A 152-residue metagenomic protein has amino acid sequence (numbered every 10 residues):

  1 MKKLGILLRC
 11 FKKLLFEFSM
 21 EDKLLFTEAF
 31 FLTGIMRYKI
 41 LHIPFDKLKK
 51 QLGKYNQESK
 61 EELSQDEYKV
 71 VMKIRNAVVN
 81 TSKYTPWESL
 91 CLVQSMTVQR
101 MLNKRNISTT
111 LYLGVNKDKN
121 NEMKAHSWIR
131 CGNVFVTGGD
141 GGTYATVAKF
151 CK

Functional and structural regions predicted by a protein language model:
M1-L63, V70, V79-W87, D140: N-terminal accessory/pre-domain segments preceding catalytic cores
F30, D46-K50, K54-Y55, V93 (+3 more regions): A sequence-level detector of short, solvent-exposed, charge-rich linear segments
S59-Q65, K69, R105-L113: Short, charged low-complexity intrinsically disordered segments located at boundaries of structured domains
A77, M96-K152: Hydrophobic/aromatic-rich core segments of domains that either
K83-Y84, E88-V93, T97: Active-site neighborhoods of divalent-metal-dependent phosphate/nucleic-acid chemistry enzymes
